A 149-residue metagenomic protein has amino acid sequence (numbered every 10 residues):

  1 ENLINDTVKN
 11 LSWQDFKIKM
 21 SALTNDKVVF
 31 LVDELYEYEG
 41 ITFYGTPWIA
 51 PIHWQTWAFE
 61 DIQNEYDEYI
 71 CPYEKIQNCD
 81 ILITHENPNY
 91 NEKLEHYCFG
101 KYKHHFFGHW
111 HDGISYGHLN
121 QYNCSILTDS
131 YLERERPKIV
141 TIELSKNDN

Functional and structural regions predicted by a protein language model:
E1-Y97: Conserved catalytic scaffold of divalent metal-dependent phosphoesterases
N87-N149: Conserved beta-sheet core of the metallophosphoesterase superfamily
